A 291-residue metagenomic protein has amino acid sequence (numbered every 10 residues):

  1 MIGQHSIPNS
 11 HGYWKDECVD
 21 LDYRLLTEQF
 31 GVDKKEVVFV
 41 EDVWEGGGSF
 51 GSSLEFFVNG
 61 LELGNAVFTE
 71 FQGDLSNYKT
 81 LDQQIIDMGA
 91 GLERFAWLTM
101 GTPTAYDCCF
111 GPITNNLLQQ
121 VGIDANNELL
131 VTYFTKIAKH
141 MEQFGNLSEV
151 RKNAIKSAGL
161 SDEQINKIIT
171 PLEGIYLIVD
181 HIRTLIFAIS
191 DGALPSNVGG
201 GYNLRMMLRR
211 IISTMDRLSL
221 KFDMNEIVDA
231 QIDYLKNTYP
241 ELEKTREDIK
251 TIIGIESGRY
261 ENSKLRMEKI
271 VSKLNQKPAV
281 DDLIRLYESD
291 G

Functional and structural regions predicted by a protein language model:
M1-M206, M215-V228, E261-L265: Structured aminoacyl-transfer and RNA-binding surfaces used for tRNA recognition/handling in the translation apparatus
A125, Y133, S196-L204, R210-R266 (+3 more regions): Extended, well-ordered alpha-helical scaffold/bundle regions in very large, multi-domain proteins
